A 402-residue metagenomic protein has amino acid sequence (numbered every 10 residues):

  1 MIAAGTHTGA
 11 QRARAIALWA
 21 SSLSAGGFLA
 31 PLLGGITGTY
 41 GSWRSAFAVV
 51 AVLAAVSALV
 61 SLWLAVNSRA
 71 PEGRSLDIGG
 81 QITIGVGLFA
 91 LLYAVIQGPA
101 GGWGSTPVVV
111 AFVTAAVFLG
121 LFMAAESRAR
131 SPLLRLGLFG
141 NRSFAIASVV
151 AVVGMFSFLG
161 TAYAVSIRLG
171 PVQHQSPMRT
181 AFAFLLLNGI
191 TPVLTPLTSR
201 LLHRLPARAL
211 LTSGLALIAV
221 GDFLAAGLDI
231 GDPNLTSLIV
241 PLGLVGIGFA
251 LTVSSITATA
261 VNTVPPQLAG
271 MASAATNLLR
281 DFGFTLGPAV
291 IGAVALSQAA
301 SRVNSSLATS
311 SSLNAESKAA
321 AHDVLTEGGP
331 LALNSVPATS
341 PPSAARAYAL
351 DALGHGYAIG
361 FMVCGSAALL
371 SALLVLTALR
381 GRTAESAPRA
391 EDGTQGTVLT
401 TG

Functional and structural regions predicted by a protein language model:
M1-G80: Helix-loop-helix hairpins in multi-pass membrane proteins, especially solute transporters
G5-T8, G38-G41, I96, G101 (+3 more regions): Membrane-helix boundary and inter-helical linker elements of multi-pass secondary transporters
R14-G27, D77, A151, F184 (+2 more regions): Small-residue-rich transmembrane alpha-helices and their cytosolic helix-loop interfaces in multi-pass secondary
A20-S21, F28-G35, T161, I167 (+3 more regions): Small-residue-rich alpha-helical segments with characteristic i,i+4
F28, G85, G189-V193, F223 (+1 more regions): Hydrophobic/small/kink-forming positions within alpha-helical transmembrane segments of polytopic membrane proteins
S42, V49, G79, G104-A111 (+3 more regions): Transmembrane core module of solute transporters
A51-A70, G87-I96, A115-R128, S371-L379: C-terminal membrane-cytosol helix-exit motif in multi-pass small-molecule transporters
R280-L379, E385-G402: Hydrophobic transmembrane architecture of multi-pass small-molecule transporters
